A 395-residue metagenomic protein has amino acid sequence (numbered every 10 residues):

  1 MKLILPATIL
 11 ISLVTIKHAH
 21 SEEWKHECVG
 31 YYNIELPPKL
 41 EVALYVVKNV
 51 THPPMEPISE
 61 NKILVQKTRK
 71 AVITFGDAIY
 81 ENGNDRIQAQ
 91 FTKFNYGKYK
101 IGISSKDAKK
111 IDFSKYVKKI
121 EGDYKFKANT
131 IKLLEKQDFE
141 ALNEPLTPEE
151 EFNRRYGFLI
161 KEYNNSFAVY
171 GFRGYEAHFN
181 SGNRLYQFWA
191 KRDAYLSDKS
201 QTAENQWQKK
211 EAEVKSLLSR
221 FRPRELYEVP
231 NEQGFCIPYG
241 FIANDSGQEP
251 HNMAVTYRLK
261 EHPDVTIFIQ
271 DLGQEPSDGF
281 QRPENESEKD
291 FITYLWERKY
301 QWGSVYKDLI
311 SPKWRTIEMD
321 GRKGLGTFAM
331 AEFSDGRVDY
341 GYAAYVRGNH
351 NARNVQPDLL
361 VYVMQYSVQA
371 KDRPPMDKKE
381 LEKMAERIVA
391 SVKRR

Functional and structural regions predicted by a protein language model:
I4-S12: Sec-dependent N-terminal signal peptides
A19-S21: Boundary at the C-terminal end of the N-terminal hydrophobic targeting segment
L36-L44, F188-F235, V361-R395: Surface-exposed amphipathic alpha-helical segments
Y45, H52-G83: Long, solvent-exposed N-terminal ectodomains/accessory regions that are displayed to the extracellular/lumenal milieu
E81-G182, P276-R353: Signature of long, low-cysteine stretches enriched in small and polar/charged residues
G171-Q201, A344-K371: A short, solvent-exposed beta-edge/loop patch
P238-R282: Acidic, Ser/Thr-rich low-complexity intrinsically disordered segments
